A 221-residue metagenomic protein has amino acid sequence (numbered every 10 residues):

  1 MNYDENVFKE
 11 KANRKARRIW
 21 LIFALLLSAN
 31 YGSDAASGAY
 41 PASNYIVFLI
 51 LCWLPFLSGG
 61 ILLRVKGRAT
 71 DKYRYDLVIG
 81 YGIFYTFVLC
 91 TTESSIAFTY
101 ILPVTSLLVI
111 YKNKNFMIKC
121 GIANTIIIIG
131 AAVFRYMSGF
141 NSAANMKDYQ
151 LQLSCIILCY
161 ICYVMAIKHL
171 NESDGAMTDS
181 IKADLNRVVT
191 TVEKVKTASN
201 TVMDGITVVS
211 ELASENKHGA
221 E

Functional and structural regions predicted by a protein language model:
M1-E10: Short, Lys/Arg-rich, polar N-terminal cytosolic tail immediately upstream of the first transmembrane signal-anchor
N13-W20, L151-L158, C162, N200: Alpha-helical transmembrane segments of integral membrane proteins, emphasizing hydrophobic/aromatic residues
R18-E93, Y100-S106, N124: Hydrophobic transmembrane alpha-helices and their membrane-interface boundaries in multi-pass, membrane-anchored
A29-C52, K114-E172: Alpha-helical transmembrane segments and their interfaces in multipass membrane proteins
C90-I96, K112-N115: Transmembrane helix interruption/hinge and helix-loop junction motifs
F98, L102, S106, L153-Y160: Alpha-helical transmembrane segments of multi-pass membrane proteins
L102-K119: Canonical bilayer-spanning transmembrane alpha-helix
M165-E221: Long cytosolic alpha-helical coiled-coil signaling stalks of chemosensory transducers
